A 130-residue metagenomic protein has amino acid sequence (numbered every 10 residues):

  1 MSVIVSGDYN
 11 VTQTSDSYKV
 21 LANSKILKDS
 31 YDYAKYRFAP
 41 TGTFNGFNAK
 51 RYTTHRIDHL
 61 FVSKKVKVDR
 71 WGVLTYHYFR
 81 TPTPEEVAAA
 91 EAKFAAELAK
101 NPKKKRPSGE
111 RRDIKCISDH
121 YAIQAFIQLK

Functional and structural regions predicted by a protein language model:
M1-I4, N10-K130: Metal-dependent phosphoester-hydrolase catalytic domains
